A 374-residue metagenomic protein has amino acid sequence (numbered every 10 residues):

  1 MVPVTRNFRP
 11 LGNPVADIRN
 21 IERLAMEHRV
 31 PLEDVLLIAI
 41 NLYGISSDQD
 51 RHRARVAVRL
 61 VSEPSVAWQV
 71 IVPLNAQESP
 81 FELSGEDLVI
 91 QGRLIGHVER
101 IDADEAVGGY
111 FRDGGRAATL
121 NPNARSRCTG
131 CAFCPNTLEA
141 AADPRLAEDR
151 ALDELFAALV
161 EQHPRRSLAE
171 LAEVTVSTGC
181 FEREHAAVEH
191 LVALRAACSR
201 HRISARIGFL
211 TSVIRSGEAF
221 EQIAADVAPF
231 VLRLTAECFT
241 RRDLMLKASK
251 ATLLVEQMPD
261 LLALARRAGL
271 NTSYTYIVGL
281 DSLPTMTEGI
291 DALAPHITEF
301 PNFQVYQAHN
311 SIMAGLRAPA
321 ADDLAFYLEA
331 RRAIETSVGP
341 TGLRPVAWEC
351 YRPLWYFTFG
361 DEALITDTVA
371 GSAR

Functional and structural regions predicted by a protein language model:
M1-A117: Flexible, acidic/Gly-rich N-terminal and inter-domain linker regions that tether and position cofactor-handling modules
M1-P31, D291, Q307, L316-R374: C-terminal accessory extensions appended to soluble enzyme cores
R112-A151: Canonical Radical SAM [4Fe-4S] cluster-binding loop centered on the CxxxCxxC motif and its immediate flanking residues
P135, V192-R202, A224-A225, L262-R267 (+2 more regions): Surface-exposed amphipathic alpha-helices with a cationic face
P135-E218, P229-M258, T272-T275, F300-Q304: Core AdoMet radical
E218-F220, T285: Short acidic active-site motifs
P229-C238, V255-A314, L328-E349: Conserved C-terminal portion of the radical SAM core fold that forms the substrate/S-adenosylmethionine-binding
M245-A248, A308-A318: Accessory, usually C-terminal, subdomains that scaffold auxiliary metal cofactors
